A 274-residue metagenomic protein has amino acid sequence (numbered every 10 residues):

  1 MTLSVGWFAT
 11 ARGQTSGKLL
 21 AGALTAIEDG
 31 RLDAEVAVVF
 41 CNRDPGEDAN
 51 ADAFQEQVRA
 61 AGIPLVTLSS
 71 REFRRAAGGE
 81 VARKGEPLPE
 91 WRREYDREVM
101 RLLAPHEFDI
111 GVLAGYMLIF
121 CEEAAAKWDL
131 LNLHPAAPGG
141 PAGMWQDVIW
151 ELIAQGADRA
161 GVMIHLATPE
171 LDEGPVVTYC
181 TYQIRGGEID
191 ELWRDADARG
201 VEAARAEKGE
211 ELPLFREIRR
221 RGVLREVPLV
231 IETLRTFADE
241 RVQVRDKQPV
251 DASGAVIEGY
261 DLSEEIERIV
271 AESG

Functional and structural regions predicted by a protein language model:
M1-G274: One-carbon transfer enzymes
